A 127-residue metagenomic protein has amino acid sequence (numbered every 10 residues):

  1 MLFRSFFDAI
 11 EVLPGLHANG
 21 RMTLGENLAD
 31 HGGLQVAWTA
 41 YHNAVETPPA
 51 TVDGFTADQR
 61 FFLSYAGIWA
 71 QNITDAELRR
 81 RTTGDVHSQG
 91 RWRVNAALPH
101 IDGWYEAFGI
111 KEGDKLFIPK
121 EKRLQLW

Functional and structural regions predicted by a protein language model:
M1-W127: Zinc-dependent metallohydrolase catalytic domains
